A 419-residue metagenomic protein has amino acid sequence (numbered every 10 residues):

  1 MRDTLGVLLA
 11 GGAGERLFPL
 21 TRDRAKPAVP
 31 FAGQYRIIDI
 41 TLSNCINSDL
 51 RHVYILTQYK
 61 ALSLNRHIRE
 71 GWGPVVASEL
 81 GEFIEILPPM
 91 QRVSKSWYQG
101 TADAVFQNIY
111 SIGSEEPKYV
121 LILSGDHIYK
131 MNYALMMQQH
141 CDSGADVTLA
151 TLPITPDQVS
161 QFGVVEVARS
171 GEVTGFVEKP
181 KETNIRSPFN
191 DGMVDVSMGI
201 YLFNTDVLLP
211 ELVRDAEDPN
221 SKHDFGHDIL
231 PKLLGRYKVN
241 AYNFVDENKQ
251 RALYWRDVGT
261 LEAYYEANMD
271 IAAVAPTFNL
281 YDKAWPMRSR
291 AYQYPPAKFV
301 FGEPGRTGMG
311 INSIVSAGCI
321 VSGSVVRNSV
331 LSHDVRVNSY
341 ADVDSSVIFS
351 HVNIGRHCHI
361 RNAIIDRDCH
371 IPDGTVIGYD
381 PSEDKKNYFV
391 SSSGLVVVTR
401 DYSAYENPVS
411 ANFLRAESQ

Functional and structural regions predicted by a protein language model:
M1-L5, D206, R214-Q419: Left-handed beta-helix
M1-L8, R16-R22, P27-Q139, V167 (+3 more regions): Conserved N-terminal catalytic core of the sugar/cofactor nucleotidyltransferase
G12, D126, T260: Active-site glycine-centered loops adjacent to acidic/histidine catalytic or metal-binding residues that shape
I55-T57, T151, I364: Short internal beta-strands
H67, F176, P210-E211, A267: Residues that scaffold the ATP/ADP-binding catalytic core of kinase and kinase-like folds
W72-L80, A168-G175, K238, A275-L280: Proline-centered turn/helix-capping motifs that create local helix->coil transitions or kinks
Q91-S94, T183, L208, E247-K249: A short, flexible beta-alpha/helix-coil linker loop
M131-D206: Conserved core of the sugar-phosphate nucleotidyltransferase
